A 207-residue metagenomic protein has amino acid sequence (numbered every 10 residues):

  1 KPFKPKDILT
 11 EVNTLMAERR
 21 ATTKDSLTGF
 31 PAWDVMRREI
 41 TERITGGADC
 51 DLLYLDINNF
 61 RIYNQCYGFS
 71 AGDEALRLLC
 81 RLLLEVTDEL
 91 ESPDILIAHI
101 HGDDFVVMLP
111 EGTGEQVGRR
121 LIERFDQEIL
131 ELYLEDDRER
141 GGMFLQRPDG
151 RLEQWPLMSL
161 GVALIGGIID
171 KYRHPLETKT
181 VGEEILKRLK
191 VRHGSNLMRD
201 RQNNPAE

Functional and structural regions predicted by a protein language model:
P2-F3, G112: Hydrophobic/aromatic docking surface of two-component receiver
F3-V12: C-terminal output helix
E11-T22, W33: Interdomain signal-transducing alpha-helical coiled-coil linkers
N13, M108-G112, G167: Residue-level recognition of strand-loop junctions within catalytic nucleotide-signaling folds
T22, S26, E39-L55, C66 (+3 more regions): Nucleotide second-messenger and two-component phosphorelay signaling modules
L27-T28, I57-N59, F105: Hydrophobic/aromatic micro-motifs used in signal-transmission helices and low-complexity FG repeats
W33-D51, R61-E85, A98-G102, V106 (+3 more regions): Conserved long alpha-helical elements within nucleotide-processing catalytic cores of c-di-GMP signaling and class III
H99, Y133-E184, N196-R201: A short glycine-enriched loop-to-beta-strand structural element that forms part of the catalytic core of nucleotide
